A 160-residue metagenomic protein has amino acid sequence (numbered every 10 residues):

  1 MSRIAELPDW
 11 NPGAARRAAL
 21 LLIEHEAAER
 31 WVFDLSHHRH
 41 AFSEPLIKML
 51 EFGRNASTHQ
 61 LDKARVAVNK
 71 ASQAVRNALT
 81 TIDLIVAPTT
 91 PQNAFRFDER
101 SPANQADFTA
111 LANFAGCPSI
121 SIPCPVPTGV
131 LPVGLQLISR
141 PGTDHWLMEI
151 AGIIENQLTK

Functional and structural regions predicted by a protein language model:
M1, L84, C117: Short glycine/serine/threonine/alanine-rich loop segments
M1-R17, N55: Gly/Ser-rich, acidic/histidine-flanked active-site/gating loops
A5, A87-T89, I122: Generic beta-strand/beta-sheet core signal
D9-N11, P91-N93, V126: Conserved beta-strand edge residues that scaffold enzyme active sites
A14-R30: Charged, often glycine-rich, active-site loop that binds/positions anionic groups
L22-H25, P102, P141-D144: Short, conserved loop/turn and helix-capping segments at secondary-structure boundaries that abut family-defining
E29-F114: Serine-dependent amide/ester hydrolase catalytic core
A56, D62, Q73, F114-K160: Structural helix-boundary/capping segments
